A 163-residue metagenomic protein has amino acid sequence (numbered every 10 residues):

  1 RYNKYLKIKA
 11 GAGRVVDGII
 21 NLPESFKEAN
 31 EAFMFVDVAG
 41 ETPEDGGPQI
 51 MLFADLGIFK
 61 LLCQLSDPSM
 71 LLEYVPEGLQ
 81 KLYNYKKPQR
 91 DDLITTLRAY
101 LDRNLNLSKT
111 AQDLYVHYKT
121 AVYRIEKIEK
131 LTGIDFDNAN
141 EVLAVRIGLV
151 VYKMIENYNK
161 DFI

Functional and structural regions predicted by a protein language model:
R1-I163: Cytosolic nucleotide-utilizing catalytic cores of signal-transduction proteins
